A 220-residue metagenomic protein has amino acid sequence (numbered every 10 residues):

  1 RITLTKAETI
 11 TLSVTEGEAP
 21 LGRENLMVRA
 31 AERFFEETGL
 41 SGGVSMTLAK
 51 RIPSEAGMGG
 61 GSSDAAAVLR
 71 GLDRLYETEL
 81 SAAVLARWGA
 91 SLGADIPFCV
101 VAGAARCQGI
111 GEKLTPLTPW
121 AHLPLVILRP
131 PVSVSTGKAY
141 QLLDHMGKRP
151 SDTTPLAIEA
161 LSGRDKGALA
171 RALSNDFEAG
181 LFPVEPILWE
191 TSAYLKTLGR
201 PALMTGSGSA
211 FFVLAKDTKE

Functional and structural regions predicted by a protein language model:
R1-A56, R74-A83, P119-W120, L125 (+1 more regions): ATP-binding N-lobe of GHMP and related small-molecule kinases
R1-L4, D95-C99, A105, V126 (+1 more regions): Short beta-strand scaffold segments in enzyme catalytic cores
I2, M27, G61, L128 (+3 more regions): Residue-level signal for inorganic ion chemistry
E8-P20, V68, R164-S174: Short, basic/glycine-rich phosphate-binding loops at helix/coil junctions that contact nucleotide phosphates
A30-E37, V84, W88-S91, E190-L198: Generic non-transmembrane alpha-helical segments
G43, A65, L69-R106: Contiguous, small/hydrophobic- and glycine-enriched helical/loop subdomains that border and often "cap" functional
T47-Y76, A94, P201-A215: Glycine/serine-rich anion-binding loops at beta->alpha junctions that coordinate negatively charged ligand groups
V101, A105-P201, K216-K219: Conserved, helical-rich catalytic subdomain that frames metal- and/or nucleotide-binding sites in enzyme alpha/beta
